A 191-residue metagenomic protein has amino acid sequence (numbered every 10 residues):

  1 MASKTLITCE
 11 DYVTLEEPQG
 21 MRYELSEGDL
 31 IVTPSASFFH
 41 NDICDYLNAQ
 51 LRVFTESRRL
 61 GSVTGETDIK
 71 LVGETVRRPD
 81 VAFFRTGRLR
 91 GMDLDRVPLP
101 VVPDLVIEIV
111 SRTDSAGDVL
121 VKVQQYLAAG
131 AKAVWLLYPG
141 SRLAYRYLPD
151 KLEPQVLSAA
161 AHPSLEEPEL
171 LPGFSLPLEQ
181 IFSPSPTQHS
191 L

Functional and structural regions predicted by a protein language model:
M1-L191: Gly/Pro/Ser/Thr-rich low-complexity, intrinsically disordered segments predominantly at protein N-termini
